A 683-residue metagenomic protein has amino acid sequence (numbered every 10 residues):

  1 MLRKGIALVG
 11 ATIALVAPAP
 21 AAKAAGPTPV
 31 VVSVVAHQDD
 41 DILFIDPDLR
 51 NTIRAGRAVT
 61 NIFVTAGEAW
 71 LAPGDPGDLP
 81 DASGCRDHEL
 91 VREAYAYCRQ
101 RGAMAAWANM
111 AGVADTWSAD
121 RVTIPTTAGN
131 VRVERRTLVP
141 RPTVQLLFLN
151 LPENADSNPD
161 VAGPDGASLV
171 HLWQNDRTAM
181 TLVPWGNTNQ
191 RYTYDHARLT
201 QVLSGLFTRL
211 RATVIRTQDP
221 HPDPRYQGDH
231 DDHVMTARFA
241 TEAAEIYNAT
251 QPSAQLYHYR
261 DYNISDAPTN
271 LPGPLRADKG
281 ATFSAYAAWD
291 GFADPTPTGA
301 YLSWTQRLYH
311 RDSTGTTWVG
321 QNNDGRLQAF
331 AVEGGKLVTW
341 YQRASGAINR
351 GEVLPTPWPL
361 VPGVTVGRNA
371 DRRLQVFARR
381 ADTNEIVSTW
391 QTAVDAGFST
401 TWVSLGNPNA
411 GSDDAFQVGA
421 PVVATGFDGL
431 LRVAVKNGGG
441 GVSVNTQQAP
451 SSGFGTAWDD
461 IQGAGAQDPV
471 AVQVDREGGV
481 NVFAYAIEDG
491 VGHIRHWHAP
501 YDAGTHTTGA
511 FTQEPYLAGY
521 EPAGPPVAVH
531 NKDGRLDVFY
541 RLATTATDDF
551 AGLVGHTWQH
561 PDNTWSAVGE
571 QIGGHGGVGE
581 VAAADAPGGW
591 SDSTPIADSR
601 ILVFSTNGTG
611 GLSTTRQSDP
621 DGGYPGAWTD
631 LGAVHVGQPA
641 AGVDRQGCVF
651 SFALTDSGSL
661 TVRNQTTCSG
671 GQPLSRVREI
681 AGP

Functional and structural regions predicted by a protein language model:
M1-A25: Secretory targeting and sorting signals
A24-H196, T200, S204-T208, T241-E242 (+1 more regions): Active-site rim/loop-helix segments in enzyme catalytic domains that contact anionic ligands
D41-L43, P222-R225, S265-P268: Active-site environment of divalent metal-dependent phosphoester hydrolases
A55, M110-A114, E245-A254, W289 (+5 more regions): Structural alpha-beta junctions
E93, G102, T126-V133, V139-P140 (+6 more regions): The feature marks non-catalytic terminal segments
L199, L203-P224: Proline-aspartate-enriched helix->loop->beta-strand connector
D312-P683: A structural motif
